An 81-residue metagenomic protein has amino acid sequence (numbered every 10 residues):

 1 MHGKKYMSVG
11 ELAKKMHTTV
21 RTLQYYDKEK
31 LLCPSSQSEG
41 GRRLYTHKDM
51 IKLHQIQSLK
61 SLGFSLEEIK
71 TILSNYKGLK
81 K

Functional and structural regions predicted by a protein language model:
H2-K5, V9, K14, C33-E39 (+1 more regions): Arg/Lys-rich, alpha-helical DNA-contact motif
L12-A13, L23-Y26, Y45: Append "Primarily bacterial transcriptional regulators
K30: Glycine-centered, phosphate/nucleic-acid-interacting loop/turn motifs that mediate DNA/RNA or nucleotide
R42: Conserved catalytic core of two-component sensor histidine kinases, primarily the HATPase_c ATP-binding
